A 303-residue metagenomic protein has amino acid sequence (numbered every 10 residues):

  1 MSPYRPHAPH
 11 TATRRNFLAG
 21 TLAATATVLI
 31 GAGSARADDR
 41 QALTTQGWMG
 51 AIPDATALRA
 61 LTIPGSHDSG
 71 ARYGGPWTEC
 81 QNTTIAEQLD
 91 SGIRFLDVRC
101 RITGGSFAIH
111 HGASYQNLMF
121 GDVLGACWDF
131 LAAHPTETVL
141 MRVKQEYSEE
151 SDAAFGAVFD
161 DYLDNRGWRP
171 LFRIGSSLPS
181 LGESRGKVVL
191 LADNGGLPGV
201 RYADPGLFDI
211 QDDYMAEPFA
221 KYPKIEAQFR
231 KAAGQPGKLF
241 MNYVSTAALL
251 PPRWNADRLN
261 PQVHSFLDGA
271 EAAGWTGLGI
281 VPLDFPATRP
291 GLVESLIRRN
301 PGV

Functional and structural regions predicted by a protein language model:
M1-A12, A23-I30: N-terminal secretory signal peptides
T13-L18: N-terminal export leaders
G20, D38-S91, G105-M119, V123-A133 (+1 more regions): Long, acidic (Asp/Glu-rich), low-complexity accessory segments flanking structured domains
V28-D39: C-terminal region of N-terminal signal peptides and the immediate post-cleavage residues of exported proteins
R59-I63, R94-V98, T138-V143, V188-A192 (+2 more regions): Structural recognition of the beta-strand scaffold that forms the well-ordered cores of secreted hydrolase catalytic
C100-G105, H110-G175: Metal-dependent phosphodiesterase/phospholipase catalytic core, i.e., the His/Asp/Glu-rich active-site region
A154-Y162, D204, L292-R298: Short, aromatic/basic amphipathic alpha-helical patches
P170-W275: Surface-exposed substrate-engagement region within the catalytic domains of secreted or surface-exposed extracellular
